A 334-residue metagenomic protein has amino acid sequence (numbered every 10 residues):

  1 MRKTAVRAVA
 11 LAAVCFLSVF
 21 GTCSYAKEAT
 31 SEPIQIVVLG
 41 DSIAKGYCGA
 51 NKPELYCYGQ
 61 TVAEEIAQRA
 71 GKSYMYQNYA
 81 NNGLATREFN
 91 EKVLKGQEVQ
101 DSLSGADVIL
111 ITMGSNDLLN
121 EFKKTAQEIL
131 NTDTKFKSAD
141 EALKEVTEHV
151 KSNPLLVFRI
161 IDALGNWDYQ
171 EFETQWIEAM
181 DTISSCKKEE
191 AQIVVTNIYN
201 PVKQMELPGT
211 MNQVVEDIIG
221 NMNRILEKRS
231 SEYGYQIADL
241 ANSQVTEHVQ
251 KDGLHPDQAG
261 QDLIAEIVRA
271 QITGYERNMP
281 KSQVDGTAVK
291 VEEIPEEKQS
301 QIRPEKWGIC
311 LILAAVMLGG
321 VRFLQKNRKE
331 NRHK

Functional and structural regions predicted by a protein language model:
R2-Y25, E305-Q325: Sec-dependent N-terminal signal peptides of Gram-positive bacterial secreted proteins and lipoproteins
A26-N82, E98-S102, D262: Serine-esterase "nucleophile elbow" of acetyl-processing enzymes
T30, T196, M222, K228-S243 (+2 more regions): Conserved catalytic region of serine esterases and O-acyltransferases that act on ester linkages in lipids
Y47-N51, F89-N90, E121-K124: Short, solvent-exposed loop/turn and secondary-structure capping segments
G71-N81, I193, A238-L240, M279-P280: Surface-exposed patches in mature extracellular/periplasmic domains of secreted proteins
G83-K95: Structural motif
Q97-L254, Q258, D262-T273: Alpha-helical cap/lid subdomain in secreted, periplasmic, or secretory-pathway luminal O-acyl-processing enzymes
